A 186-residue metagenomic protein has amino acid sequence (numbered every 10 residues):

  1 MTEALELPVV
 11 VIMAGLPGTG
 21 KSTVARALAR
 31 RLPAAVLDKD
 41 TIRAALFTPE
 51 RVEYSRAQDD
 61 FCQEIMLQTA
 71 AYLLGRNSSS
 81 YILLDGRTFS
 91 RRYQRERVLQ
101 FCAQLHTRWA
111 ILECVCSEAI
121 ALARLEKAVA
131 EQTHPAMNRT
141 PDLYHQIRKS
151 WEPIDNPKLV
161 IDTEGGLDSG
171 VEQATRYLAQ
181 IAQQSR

Functional and structural regions predicted by a protein language model:
T2-P8: Phosphate-binding P-loop
M13: Hydrophobic anchor at the beta1->P-loop junction of P-loop NTPases
P17: The conserved Walker
G20: Conserved glycine(s) of the Walker
T23-S78: Conserved substrate/cofactor phosphate-moiety recognition/catalytic segment in nucleotide-dependent phosphotransferases
D60-L105: Glycine-rich phosphate-binding loop used to anchor ATP phosphates in small-molecule kinases, encompassing both
A103-L125, I161: Conserved phosphate-donor/acceptor-positioning beta-strand/loop module used by diverse small-molecule
A130-Q173, I181-R186: Small-molecule kinase domains that catalyze NTP-dependent phosphoryl transfer to phosphate-bearing small molecules
